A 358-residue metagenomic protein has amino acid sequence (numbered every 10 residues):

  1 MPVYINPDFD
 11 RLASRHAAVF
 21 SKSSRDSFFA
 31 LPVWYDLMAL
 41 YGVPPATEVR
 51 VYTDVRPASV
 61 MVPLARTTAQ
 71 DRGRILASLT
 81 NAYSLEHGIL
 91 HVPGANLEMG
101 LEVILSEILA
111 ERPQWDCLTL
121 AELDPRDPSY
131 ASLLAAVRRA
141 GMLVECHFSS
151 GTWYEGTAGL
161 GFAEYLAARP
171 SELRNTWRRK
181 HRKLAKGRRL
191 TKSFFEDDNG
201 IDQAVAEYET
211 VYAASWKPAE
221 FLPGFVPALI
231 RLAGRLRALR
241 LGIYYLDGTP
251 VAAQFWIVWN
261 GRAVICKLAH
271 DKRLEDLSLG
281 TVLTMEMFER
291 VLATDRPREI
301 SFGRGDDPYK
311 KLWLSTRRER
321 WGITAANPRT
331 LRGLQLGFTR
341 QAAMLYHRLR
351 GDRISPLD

Functional and structural regions predicted by a protein language model:
M1, H87-G88, Q114-A121, R298: Hydrophobic beta-strand segments of well-ordered beta-sheets in folded domains
P2-S78, L120-D276: A conserved beta-strand-loop-helix scaffold within acyl/acetyltransferase catalytic domains
N6-F9, Y130-E164, A168, D295-D358: Active-site/acyl-donor-binding loops of N-acyltransferases
A46-T47, P113-W115, L239, D295-P297: Short, high-confidence coil segments that cap the C-terminus of an alpha-helix and link into the following beta-strand
T80-W115: A gly/proline- and charged-residue-enriched helix-loop-helix capping module
Y83, Q114, E145-S149, K186 (+1 more regions): A short, structural micro-pattern
A95-N96, E102-S106, Y212-L334: Aromatic (often tryptophan-rich) hydrophobic motifs at membrane interfaces
